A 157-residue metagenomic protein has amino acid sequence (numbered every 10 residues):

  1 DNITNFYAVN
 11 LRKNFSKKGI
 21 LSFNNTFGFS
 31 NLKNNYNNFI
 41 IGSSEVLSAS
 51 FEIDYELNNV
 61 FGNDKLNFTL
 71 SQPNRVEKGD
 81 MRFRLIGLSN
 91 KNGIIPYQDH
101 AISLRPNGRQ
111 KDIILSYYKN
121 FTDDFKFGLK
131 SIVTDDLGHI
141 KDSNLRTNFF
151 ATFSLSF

Functional and structural regions predicted by a protein language model:
D1, F6-R12, S22-K141: Outer membrane beta-barrel transmembrane domains
K18: Mobile, glycine-rich extracellular loop/lid and propeptide segments that shape or gate substrate/ligand access
N144-F157: Outer-membrane beta-barrel "beta-signal"
